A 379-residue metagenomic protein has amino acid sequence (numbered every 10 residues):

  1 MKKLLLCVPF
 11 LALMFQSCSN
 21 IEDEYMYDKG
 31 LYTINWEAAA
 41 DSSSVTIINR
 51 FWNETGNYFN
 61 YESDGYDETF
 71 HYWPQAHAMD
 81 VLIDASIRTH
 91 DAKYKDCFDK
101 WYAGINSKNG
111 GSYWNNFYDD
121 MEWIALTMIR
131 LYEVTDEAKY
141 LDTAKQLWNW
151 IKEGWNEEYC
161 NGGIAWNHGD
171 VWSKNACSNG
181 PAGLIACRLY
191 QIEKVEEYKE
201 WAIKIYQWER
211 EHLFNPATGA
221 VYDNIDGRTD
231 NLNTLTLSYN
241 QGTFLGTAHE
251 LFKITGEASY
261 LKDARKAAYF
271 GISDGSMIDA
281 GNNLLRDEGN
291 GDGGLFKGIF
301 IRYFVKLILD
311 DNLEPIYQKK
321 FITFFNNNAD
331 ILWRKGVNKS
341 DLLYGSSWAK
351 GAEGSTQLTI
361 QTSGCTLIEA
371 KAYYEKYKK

Functional and structural regions predicted by a protein language model:
M1-Y27: Bacterial Sec-dependent N-terminal signal peptides
C18-G104, K108-S112, V134, A138-G163 (+2 more regions): Low-complexity, Ser/Thr/Pro/Gly-enriched N-terminal "stalk/linker" regions
D28-T33, A76-D91, W123-E137, P181-V195 (+3 more regions): Well-ordered alpha-helical scaffold segments within catalytic/enzyme domains
N57-F70, D120-L131, N161-P181, T218-T243 (+2 more regions): Carbohydrate-binding/catalytic loop surfaces
Q75, K95, M121-I124, L141 (+8 more regions): Residue-level detector of extended alpha-helical repeat arrays and alpha-solenoid scaffolds
L141, W150-E209: Aromatic- and glycine-enriched pocket-lining scaffold segments that form the walls of small-molecule binding clefts
G180, I185-L235, G242, T247-D263 (+2 more regions): Noncatalytic carbohydrate-binding groove/subsite architecture in carbohydrate-active enzymes
H212, P216, A220, L251-T356: Non-catalytic carbohydrate-binding regions of carbohydrate-active enzymes
